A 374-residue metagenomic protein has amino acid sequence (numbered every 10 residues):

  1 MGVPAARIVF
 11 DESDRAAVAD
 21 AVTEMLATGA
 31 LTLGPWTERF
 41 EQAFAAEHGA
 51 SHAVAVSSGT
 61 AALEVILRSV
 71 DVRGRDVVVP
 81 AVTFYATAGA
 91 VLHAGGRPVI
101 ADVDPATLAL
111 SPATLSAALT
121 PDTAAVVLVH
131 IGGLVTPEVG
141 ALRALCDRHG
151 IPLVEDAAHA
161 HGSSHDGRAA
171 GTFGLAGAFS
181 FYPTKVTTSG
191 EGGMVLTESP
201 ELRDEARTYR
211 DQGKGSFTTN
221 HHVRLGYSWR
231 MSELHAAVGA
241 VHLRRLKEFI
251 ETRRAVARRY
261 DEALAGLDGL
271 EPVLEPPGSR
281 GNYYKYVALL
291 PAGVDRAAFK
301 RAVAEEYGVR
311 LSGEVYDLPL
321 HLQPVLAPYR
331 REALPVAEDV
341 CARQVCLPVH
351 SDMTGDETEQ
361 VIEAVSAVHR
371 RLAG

Functional and structural regions predicted by a protein language model:
M1-A30, P35, P348: N-terminal "arm"/small-domain region of PLP-dependent enzymes with the aminotransferase-like
V18, V22, F44, A62 (+17 more regions): Generic structural signal for small/hydrophobic residues in well-ordered secondary structure, especially within
A30-D76, A90-H93, I100-D102, R168: Phosphate-binding glycine-rich loop
E64-L119, A125: Conserved PLP-anchoring active-site segment centered on the Schiff-base-forming lysine
A106-S189, M194-L196: Active-site phosphate-binding strand-loop segment of PLP-dependent enzymes
A160-D166, F173-K285, D317-H321: Active-site region of PLP-dependent enzymes
K214-T218, R259-A263, A298-A333, V340-V345: Conserved PLP cofactor-binding pocket of PLP-dependent enzymes
A327-G374: PLP-dependent enzyme catalytic core of the Aspartate aminotransferase-like
